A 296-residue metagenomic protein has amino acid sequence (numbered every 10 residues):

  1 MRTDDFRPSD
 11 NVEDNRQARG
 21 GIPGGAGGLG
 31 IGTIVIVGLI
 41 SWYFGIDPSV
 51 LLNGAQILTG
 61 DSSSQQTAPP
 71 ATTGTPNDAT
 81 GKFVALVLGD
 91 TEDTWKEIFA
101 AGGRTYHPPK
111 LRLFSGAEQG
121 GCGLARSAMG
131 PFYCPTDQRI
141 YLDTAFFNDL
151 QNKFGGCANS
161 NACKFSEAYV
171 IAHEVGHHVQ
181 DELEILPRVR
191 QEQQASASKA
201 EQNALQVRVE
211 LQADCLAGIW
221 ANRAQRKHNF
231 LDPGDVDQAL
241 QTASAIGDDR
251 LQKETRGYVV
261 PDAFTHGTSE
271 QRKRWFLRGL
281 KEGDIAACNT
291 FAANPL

Functional and structural regions predicted by a protein language model:
F6-R19, A26, G30-T265, A286-L296: A Zn2+-metalloprotease active-site environment signal
L277-R278: Short, exposed beta-strand-loop hairpins at the edges of beta-sheets in extracellular/periplasmic proteins
